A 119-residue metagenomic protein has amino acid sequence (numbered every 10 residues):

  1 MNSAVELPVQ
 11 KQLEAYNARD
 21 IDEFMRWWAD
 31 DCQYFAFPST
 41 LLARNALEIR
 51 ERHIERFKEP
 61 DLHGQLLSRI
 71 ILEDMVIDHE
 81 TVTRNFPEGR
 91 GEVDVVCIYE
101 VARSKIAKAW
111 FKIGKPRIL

Functional and structural regions predicted by a protein language model:
M1-A4, E14-N17, F35, T40-L41 (+1 more regions): A beta-strand edge to alpha-helix "cap/lid" segment located at domain peripheries
A18-Q33: Short, well-ordered alpha-helical segments enriched in acidic and aromatic residues
